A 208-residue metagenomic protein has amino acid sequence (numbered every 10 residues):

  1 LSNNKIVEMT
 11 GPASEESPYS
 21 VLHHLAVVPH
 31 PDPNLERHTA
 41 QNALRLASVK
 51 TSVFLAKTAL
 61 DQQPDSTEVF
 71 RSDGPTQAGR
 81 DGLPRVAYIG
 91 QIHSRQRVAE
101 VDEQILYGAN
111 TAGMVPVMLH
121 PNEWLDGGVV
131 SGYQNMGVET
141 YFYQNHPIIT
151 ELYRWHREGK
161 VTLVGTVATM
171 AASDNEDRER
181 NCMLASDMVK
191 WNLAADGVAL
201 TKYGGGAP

Functional and structural regions predicted by a protein language model:
L1-P208: An N-terminal assembly and electron-transfer interface module characteristic of large anaerobic redox and radical
